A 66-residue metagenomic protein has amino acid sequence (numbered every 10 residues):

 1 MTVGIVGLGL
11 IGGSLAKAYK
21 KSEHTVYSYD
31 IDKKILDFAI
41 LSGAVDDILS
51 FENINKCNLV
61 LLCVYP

Functional and structural regions predicted by a protein language model:
M1-F51, L59: NAD(P)+-binding Rossmann beta1-loop-alpha1 motif at the extreme N-terminus of oxidoreductases
N55: Short acidic alpha-helix that forms the nucleotide-activated donor recognition element in Leloir-type transferases
V64-P66: Short glycine-/small-residue-rich Rossmann-like dinucleotide-binding loops
